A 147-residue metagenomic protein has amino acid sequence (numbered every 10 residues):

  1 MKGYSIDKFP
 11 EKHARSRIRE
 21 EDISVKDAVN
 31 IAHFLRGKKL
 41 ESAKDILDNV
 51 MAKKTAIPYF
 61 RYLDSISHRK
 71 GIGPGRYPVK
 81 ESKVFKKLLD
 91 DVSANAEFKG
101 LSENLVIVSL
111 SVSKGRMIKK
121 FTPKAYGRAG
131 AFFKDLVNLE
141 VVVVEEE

Functional and structural regions predicted by a protein language model:
M1-V106, V142-V144: Ribosome large-subunit tunnel/peptidyl-transferase-proximal elements
V25, Y59, K120-P123, K134: Generic structural "secondary-structure junction" signal
I66-H68, G115, G127: Glycine-centered flexibility motif
V92, Y126-G127: Eukaryotic intrinsically disordered and solvent-exposed regulatory patches
S102-A125: Extended, charged amphipathic interaction segments
G127-E147: C-terminal edge-of-domain segments
